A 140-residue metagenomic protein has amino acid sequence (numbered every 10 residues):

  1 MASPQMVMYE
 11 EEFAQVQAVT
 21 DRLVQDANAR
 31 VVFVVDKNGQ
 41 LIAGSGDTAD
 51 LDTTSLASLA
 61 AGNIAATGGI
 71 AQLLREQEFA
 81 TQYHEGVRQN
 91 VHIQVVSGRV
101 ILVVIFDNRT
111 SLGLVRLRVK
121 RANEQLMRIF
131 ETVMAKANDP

Functional and structural regions predicted by a protein language model:
M1-V31, N38-P140: Acidic, low-complexity cytosolic segments
